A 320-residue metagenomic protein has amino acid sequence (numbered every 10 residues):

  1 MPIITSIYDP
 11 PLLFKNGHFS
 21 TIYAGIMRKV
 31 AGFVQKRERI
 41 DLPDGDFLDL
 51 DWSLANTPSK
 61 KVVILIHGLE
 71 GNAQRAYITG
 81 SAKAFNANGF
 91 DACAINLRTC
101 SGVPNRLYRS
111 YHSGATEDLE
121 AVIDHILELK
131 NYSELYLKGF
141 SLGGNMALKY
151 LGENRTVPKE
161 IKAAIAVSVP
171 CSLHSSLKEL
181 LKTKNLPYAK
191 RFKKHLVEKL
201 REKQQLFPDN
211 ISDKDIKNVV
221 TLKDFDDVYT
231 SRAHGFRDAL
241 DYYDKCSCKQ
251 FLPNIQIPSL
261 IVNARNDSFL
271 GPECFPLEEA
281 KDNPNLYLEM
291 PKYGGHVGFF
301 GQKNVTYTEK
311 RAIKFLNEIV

Functional and structural regions predicted by a protein language model:
F14-P58, F300-K303: N-terminal cap/lid segment of alpha/beta-hydrolase-fold proteins
K60-G68: Short beta-strand element of the alpha/beta-hydrolase
G71-K83, P272-E273, Q302: The serine-hydrolase catalytic nucleophile loop
A84, R98-Y136: Catalytic nucleophile-loop/oxyanion-hole region of alpha/beta-hydrolase and closely related hydrolase-like folds
E128-A233: Alpha/beta-hydrolase-fold enzymes
I255, I261-N263: Short beta-strand/loop motif that positions the catalytic acidic residue of the alpha/beta-hydrolase fold
K281-V297: Catalytic histidine neighborhood in serine/cysteine hydrolases with alpha/beta-hydrolase-type architecture
G294-Y307: Catalytic histidine-centered segment of alpha/beta-hydrolase-like enzymes
